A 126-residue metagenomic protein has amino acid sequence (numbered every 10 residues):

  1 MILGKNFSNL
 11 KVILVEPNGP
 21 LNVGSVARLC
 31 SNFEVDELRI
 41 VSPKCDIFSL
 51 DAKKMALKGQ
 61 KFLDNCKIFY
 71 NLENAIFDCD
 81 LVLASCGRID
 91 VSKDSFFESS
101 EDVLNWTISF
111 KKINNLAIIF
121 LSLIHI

Functional and structural regions predicted by a protein language model:
M1-S109, F120: RNA substrate-binding interface of SAM-dependent RNA methyltransferases
N115-I118: Loop/turn-to-beta-strand initiation segments
I124-I126: Conserved small/polar residues in nucleotide/adenosyl-binding loops
